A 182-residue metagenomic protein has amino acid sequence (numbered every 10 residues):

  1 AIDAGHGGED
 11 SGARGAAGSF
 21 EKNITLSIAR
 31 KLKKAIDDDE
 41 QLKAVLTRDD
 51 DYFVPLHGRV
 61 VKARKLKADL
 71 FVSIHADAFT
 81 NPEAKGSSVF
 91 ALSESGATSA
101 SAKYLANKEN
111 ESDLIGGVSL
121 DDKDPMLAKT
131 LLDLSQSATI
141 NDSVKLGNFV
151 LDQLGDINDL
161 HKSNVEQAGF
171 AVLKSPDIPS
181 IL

Functional and structural regions predicted by a protein language model:
A1-D124, Q136-N148: Catalytic-core regions of hydrolytic enzymes
T80, L131-L182: Active-site-adjacent mobile loop/cap segments within catalytic or ligand-binding domains
P125-K129: Exposed acidic/Ser/Thr-rich ligand/metal-binding surfaces
